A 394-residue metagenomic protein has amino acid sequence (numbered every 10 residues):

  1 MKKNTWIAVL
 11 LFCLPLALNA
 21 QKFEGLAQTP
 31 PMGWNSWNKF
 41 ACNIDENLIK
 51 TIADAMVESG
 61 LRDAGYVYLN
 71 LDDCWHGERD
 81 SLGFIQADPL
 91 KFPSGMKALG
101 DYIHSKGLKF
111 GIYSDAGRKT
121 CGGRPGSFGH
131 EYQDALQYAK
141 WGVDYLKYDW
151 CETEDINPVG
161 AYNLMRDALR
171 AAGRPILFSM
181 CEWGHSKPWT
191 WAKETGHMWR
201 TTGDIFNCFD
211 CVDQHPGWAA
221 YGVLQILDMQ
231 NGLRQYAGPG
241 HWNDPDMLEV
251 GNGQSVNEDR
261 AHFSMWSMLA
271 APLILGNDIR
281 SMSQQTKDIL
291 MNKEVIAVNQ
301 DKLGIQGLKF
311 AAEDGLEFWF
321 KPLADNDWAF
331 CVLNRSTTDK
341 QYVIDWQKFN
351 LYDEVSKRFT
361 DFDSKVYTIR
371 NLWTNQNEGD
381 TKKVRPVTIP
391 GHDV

Functional and structural regions predicted by a protein language model:
M1-K22: Bacterial Sec-dependent N-terminal signal peptides
Q21-E46, K50, A55: N-terminal module-boundary/linker segments of secreted carbohydrate-active enzymes
L26, P30-S36, G65-L71, K109-S114 (+8 more regions): Structural recognition of the beta-strand scaffold that forms the well-ordered cores of secreted hydrolase catalytic
I52, M56-D155: Aromatic-lined carbohydrate-binding/catalytic grooves of carbohydrate-active enzymes
Q133, L177-D278: Glycan-recognition surfaces
R260-A311: Catalytic cores of secreted or luminal carbohydrate-active enzymes
W266-L269, I274-G276, A312-S356: Carbohydrate-binding surface patches
G379-V394: C-terminal beta-strand-rich structural cap/linker in extracellular carbohydrate-active enzymes
